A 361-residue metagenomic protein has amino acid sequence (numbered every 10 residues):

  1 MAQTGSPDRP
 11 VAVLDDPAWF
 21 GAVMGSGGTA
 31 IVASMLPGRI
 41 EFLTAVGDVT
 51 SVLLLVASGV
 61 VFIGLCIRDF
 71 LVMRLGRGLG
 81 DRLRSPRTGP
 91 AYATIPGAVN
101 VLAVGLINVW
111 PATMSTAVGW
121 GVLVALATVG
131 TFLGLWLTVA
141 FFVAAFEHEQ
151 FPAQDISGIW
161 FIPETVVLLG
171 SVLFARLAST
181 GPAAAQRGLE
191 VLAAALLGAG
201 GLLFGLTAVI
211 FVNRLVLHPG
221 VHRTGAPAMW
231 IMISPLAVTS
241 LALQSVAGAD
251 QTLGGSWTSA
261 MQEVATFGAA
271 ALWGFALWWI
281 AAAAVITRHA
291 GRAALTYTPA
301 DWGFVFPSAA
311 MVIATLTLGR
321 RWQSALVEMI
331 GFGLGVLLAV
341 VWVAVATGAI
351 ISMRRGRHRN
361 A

Functional and structural regions predicted by a protein language model:
Q3-M35, S51, L75-V104, L123 (+8 more regions): Juxtamembrane helix-loop boundaries in multi-pass membrane proteins
G27-V32, V61-R68, L206-R214, P235-G255 (+1 more regions): C-terminal transmembrane-bundle signature of multipass membrane proteins, characterized by strong activation on
A33-V49, N108-G121, F174-V191, S245-E263 (+1 more regions): Helix-coil boundary and interhelical linker segments in multi-pass alpha-helical membrane proteins
G38, D69-L79, N108-S115, F141-F151 (+6 more regions): Perimembrane helix-loop junctions in membrane proteins
L43-T113, V118, L126, A344: Membrane helical hairpin/interfacial module
V46-A57, G121-L126, G130, A193 (+2 more regions): DNA polymerase processivity clamps
G64, L75, V99-A145, A193-A195 (+5 more regions): Hydrophobic, ordered structural segments
A125, V129-F132, S157-A283: Generic multipass alpha-helical transmembrane bundles of integral membrane proteins
